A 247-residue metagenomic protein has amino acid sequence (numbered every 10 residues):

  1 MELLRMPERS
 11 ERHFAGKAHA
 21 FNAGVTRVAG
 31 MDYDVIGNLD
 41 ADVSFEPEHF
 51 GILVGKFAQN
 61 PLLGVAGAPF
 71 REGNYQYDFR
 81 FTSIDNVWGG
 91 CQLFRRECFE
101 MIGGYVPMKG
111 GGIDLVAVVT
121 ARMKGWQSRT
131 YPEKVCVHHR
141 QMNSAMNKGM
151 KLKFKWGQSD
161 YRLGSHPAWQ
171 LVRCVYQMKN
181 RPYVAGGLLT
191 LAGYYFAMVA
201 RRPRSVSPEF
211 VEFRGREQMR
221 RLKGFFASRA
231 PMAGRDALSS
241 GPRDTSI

Functional and structural regions predicted by a protein language model:
M1-S10: Acidic donor-binding segment of Leloir-type glycosyltransferases
S10-E11, M31-D34, S44-F79: Conserved donor NDP-sugar-binding/catalytic core segment of glycosyltransferases
A18-V35: Active-site nucleotide-sugar/metal-binding loop of Leloir-type enzymes
S83-I84, W88-Q92, K109: Glycine/small-residue-rich pyrophosphate-binding loop that anchors the diphosphate of NDP-sugar donors
W88-G103: Conserved nucleotide-sugar donor-binding and metal-coordinating catalytic region shared by glycosyltransferases
C98-M101, M108-H139: A short, conserved alpha-helix in the catalytic core of glycosyltransferases
L152-I247: Non-catalytic, C-terminal membrane-associated alpha-helical segments of glycosyltransferases
